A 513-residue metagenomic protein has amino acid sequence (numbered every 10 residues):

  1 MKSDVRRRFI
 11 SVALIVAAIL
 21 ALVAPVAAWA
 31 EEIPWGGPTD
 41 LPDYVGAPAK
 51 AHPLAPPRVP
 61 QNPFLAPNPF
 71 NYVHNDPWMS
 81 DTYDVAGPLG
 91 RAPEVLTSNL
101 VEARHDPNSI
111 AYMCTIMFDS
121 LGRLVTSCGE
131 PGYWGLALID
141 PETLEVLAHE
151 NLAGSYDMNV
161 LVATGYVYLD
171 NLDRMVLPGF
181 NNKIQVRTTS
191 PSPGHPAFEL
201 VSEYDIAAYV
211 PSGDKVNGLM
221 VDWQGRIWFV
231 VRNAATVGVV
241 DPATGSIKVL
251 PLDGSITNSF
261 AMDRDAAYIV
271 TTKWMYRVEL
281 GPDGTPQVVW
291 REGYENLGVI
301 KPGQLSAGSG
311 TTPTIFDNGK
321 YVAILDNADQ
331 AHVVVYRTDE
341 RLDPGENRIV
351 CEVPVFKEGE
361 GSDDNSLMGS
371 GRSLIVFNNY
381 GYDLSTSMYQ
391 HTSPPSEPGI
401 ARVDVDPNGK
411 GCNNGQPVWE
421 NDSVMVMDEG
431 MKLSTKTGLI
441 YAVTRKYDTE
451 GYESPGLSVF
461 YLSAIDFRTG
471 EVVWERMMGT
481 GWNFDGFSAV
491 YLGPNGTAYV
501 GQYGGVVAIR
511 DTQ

Functional and structural regions predicted by a protein language model:
W29-E142, V146, L172, D511-Q513: Sequence/structural signature of beta-propeller modules and their immediately flanking N-terminal secretory/stalk
L100-R104, N151-M158, E199-P211, Q287-L305 (+3 more regions): Surface-exposed loop and turn segments in beta-propeller and other repeat-based domains that flank or scaffold
D106-I116, R123-S127, G135-N182, V201-G218 (+2 more regions): Blade-loop segments of beta-propeller domains
P107-M117, S155-Y168, A208-M220, G254-R264 (+4 more regions): Repeated scaffold domains used in trafficking and secretory/extracellular systems, primarily beta-propellers
F118-L121, L169-L172, V221-Q224, M262-R264 (+4 more regions): Residue-level detector of Asp-centered blade-edge/turn motifs that repeat once per structural unit in beta-propeller
N151-T164, F180-K183, T188-Q224, V231-A235 (+2 more regions): Asp-box/WD-like beta-propeller blade repeats and closely related beta-sheet repeat scaffolds
K320-V322, D364-G481: Loop/turn-rich, solvent-exposed surfaces of beta-rich toroidal or solenoidal domains
D485-Q513: Blade-level signature of beta-propeller repeat domains, shared across WD40, Kelch, NHL, RCC1 and BNR/Asp-box propellers
